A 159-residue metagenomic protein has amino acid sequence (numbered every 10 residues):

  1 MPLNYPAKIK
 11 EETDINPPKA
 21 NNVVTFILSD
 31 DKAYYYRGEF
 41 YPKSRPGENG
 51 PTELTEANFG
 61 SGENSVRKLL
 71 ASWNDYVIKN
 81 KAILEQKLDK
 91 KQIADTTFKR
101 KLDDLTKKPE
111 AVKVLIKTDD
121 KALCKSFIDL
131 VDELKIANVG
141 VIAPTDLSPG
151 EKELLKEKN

Functional and structural regions predicted by a protein language model:
M1-K68, Y76-K101, L105-T106, A143-N159: Extracytoplasmic juxtamembrane/flexible linker immediately downstream of a transmembrane helix or signal peptide
W73: Active-site and glycan-interaction determinants of carbohydrate-active enzymes
L102-I142, E151: Soluble extracytoplasmic domains of inner/organellar membrane proteins
